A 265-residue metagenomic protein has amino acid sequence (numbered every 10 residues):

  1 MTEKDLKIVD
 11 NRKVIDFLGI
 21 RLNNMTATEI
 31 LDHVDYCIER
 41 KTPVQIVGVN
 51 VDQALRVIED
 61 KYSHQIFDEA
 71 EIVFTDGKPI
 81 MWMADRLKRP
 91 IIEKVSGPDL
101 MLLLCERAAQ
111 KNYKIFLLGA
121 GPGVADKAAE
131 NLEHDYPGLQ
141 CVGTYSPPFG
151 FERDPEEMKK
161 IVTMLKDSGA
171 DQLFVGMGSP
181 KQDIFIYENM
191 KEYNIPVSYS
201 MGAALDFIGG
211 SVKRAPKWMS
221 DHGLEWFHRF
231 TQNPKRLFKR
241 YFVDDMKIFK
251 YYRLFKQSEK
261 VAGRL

Functional and structural regions predicted by a protein language model:
T2-D99: N-terminal nucleotide/polyanion-binding subdomain common to many enzyme families
E71, V142, D171, P196: Conserved acidic residues
P79-A84, A215-L265: A transmembrane-helix-recognition feature enriched in membrane-embedded lipid enzymes and envelope glyco-/phospholipid
I80-W82, K181, A204-G209: Short gly/pro/ser/thr-enriched loop/turn and capping motifs at secondary-structure boundaries
D85-S168: Conserved beta-alpha
A129, D183-E192: Short Gly/Thr/Asp-enriched flexible loops that form oxyanion-binding sites at enzyme active sites
S146-E152, P196-Q232: Short, flexible loop segments at boundaries between secondary-structure elements
L165-F174, S179, I195: Proline-aspartate-enriched helix->loop->beta-strand connector
